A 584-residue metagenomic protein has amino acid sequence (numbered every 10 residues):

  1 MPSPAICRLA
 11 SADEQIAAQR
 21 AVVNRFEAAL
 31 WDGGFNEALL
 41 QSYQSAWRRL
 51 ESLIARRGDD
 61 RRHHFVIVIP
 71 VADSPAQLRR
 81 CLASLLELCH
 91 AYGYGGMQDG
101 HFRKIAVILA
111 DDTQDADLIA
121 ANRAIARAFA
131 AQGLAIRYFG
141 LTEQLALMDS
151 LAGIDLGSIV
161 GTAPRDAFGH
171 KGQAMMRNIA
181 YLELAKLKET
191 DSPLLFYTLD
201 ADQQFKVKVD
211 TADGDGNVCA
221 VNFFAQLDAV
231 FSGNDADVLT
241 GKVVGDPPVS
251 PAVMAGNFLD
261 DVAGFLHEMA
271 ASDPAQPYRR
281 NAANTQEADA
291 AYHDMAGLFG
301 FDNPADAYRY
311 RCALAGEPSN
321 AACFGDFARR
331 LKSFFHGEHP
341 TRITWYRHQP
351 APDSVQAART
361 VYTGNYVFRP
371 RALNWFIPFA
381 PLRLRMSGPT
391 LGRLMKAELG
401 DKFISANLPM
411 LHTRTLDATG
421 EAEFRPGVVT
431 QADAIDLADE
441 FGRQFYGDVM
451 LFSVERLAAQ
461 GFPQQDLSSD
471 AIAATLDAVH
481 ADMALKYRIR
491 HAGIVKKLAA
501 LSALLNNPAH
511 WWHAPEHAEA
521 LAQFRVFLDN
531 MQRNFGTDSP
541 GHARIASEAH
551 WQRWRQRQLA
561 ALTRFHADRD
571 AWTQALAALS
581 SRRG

Functional and structural regions predicted by a protein language model:
M1-R56, P70-A72, G93, D112 (+6 more regions): Terminal low-complexity segments of carbohydrate-biosynthetic enzymes
R57-I67, V71, G100-I105: A short, charged/proline- and glycine-enriched loop that marks the coil->beta-strand transition at the N-terminal
V66-Q77, C81, A110-T113: A conserved hydrophobic helix/loop-capping motif in glycosyltransferases and polysaccharide synthases
C81-F102, A124-Q132, S232: Short, acidic, metal-binding catalytic loop of nucleotide-sugar glycosyltransferases
D115-P193: Active-site-proximal specificity loops/subdomain of glycosyltransferases
T190-D210: Short beta-strand-to-loop acidic/aromatic patch adjacent to the donor-nucleotide binding site
F231-T360, G364-Y366: Extended catalytic-interface subdomain
R383-G400: A short, conserved alpha-helix in the catalytic core of glycosyltransferases
